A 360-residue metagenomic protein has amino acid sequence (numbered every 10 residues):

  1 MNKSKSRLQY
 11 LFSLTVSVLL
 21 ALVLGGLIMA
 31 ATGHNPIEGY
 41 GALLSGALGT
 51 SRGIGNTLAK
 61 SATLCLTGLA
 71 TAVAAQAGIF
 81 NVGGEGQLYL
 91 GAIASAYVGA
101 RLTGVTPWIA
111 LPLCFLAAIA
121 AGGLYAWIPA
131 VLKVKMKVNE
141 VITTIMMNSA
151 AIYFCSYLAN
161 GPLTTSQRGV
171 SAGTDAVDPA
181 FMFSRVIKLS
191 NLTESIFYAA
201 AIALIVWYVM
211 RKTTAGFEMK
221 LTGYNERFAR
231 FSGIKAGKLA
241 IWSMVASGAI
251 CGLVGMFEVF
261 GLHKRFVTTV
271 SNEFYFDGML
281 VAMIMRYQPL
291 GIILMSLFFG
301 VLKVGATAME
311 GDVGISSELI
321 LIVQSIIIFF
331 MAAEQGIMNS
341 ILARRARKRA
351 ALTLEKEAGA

Functional and structural regions predicted by a protein language model:
M1-T67, L113: Membrane-interfacial amphipathic/re-entrant helices at transmembrane-helix boundaries
M1-V18, L27, Y224, F231-K238 (+1 more regions): Cytosolic-side transmembrane-helix boundaries in multi-pass membrane proteins
N2-F12, A75-G83, V105-W108, P112 (+4 more regions): Short loop segments and helix-boundary regions at transmembrane helix junctions of multi-pass inner-membrane proteins
L27-T32, L48-L102, F115, I119-V138 (+3 more regions): Single transmembrane alpha-helix segments in multi-pass membrane proteins
H34-E38, A75-A92, V134-T143, H263-F276 (+3 more regions): Short, non-helical or kinked segments that cap or interrupt transmembrane helices
S51, E140-K212, A346, A350 (+1 more regions): Transmembrane helix-bundle core of multi-pass membrane transporters and related energy-transducing complexes
K188-R265, P289-L290: Helix-loop-helix "hairpin" substructures at the membrane interface of multi-pass membrane proteins
V245-S325: Transmembrane alpha-helical segments in multi-pass inner-membrane proteins
